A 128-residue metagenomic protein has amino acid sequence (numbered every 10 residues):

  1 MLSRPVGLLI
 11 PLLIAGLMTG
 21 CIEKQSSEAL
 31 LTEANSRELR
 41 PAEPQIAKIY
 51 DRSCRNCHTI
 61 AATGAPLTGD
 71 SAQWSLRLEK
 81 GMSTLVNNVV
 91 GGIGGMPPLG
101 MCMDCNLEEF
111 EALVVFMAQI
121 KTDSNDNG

Functional and structural regions predicted by a protein language model:
M1-G20: Sec-dependent bacterial lipoprotein signal peptides
A15, K48-D51, V90, L99: Processing junctions and N-termini across compartments
C21-Q25: Bacterial signal peptide processing site
L30-S53: Post-signal peptide N-terminal segment of mature Sec-exported envelope proteins
Y50-I60, L113, M117: The canonical Cys-X-X-Cys-His
T59-N87: Gly/Gly-Pro-rich "capping" loops immediately C-terminal to redox-active cysteine motifs in periplasmic/lumenal
N88-K121, N125-G128: Axial heme c-ligation environment in periplasmic c-type cytochrome domains
